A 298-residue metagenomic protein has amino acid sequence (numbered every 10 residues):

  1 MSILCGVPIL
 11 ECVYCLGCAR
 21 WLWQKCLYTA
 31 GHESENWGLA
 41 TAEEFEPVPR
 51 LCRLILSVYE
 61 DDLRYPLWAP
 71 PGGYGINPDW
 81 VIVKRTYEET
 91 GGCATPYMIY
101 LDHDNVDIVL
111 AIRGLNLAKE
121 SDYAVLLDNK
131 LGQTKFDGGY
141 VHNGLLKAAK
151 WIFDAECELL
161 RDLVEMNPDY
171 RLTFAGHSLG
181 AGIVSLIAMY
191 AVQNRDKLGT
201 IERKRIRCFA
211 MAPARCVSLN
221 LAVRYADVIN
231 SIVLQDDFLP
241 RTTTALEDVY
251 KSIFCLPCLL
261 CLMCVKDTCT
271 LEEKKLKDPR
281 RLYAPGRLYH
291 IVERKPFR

Functional and structural regions predicted by a protein language model:
M1-A175, L179-R298: Non-catalytic, mobile gating and regulatory segments of ester bond hydrolases
